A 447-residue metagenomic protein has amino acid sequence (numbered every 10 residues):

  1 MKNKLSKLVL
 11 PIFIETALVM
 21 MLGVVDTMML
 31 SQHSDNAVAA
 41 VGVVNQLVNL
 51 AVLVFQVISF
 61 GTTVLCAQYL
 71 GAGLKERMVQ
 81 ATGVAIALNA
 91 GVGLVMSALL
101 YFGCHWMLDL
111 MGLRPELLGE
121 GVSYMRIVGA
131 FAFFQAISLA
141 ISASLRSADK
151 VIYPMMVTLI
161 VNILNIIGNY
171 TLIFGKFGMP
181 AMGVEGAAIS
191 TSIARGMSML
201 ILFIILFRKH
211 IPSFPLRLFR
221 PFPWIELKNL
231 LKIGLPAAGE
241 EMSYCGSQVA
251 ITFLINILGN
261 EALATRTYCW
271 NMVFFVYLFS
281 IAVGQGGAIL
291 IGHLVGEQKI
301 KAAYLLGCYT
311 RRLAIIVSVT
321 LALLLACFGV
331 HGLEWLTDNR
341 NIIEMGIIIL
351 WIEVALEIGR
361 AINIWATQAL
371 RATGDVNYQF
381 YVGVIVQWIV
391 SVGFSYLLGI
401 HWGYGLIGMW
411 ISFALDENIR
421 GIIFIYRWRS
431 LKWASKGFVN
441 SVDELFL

Functional and structural regions predicted by a protein language model:
M1-I12, C66-F133, M179-L235, I291-L356 (+1 more regions): Short alpha-helical transmembrane segments in multi-pass integral membrane proteins
N3, L18-V19, F55-Q56, M96 (+8 more regions): Alpha-helical transmembrane segments of multi-pass membrane transport proteins
K7-D26, I127, V161, A194-S198 (+4 more regions): Transmembrane helical elements of multi-pass membrane transporters/channels
I12, T16, T27-M28, V64 (+15 more regions): Transmembrane alpha-helix boundary and packing residues in multipass membrane permease domains and related
M21-A39, L108-P115, G168-M182, M242-F275 (+3 more regions): Helix-terminus/linker motif at the lipid-water interface of multi-pass membrane proteins
V38-A98, Q135-S147, V151-P154, T252 (+2 more regions): Small-residue-rich hydrophobic transmembrane alpha-helices
S59, V128-S147, P154-N165, A187-L202 (+6 more regions): Short runs within selected transmembrane alpha-helices of multi-pass transporters and secretion channels
L100, A143, N169, I173 (+9 more regions): Structural signal for membrane-spanning alpha-helices in multi-pass inner-membrane proteins, emphasizing helix cores
